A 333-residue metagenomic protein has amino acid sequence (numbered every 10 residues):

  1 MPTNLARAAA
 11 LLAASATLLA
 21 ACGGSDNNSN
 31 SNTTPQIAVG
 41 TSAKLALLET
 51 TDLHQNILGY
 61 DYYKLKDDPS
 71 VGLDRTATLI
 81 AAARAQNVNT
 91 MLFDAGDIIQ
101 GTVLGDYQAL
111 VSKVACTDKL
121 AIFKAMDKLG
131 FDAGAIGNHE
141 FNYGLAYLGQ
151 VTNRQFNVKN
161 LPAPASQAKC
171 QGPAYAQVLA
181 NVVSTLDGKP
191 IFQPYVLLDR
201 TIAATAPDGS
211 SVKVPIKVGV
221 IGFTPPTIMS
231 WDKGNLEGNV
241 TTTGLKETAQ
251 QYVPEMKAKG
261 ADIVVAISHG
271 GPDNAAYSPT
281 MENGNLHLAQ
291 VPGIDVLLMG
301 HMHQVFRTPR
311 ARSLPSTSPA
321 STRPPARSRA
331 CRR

Functional and structural regions predicted by a protein language model:
M1-A10: Bacterial N-terminal signal peptides that target proteins for export
L12-A16: Alpha-helical transmembrane segments
L18-A21: C-terminal motif of bacterial Sec signal peptides marking the signal peptidase cleavage site
G23-D26: Bacterial signal peptide processing site
N28-N30: Composition-driven, intrinsically disordered low-complexity tracts enriched in small residues
N32-R333: Acidic, metal/ion-coordinating pockets
